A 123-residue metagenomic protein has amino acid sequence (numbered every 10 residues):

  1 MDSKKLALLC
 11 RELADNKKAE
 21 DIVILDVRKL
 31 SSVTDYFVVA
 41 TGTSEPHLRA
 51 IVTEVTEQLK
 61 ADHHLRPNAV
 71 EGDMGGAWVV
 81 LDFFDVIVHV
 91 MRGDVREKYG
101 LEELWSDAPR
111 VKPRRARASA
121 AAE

Functional and structural regions predicted by a protein language model:
M1-I24, R28-K29, T43-T53, A69-D73 (+3 more regions): Long, contiguous binding/interaction regions
K18, T56-A61: A common structural junction motif
S32-D35, D82-F84: A short, glycine/Asx- and small/polar-enriched loop/turn that sits immediately N-terminal to a beta-strand
T41-S44, H63: Flexible interhelical turns and helix-capping residues at alpha-helix boundaries within structured domains
A61-V70: Active-site phosphate-binding and catalytic loops of NTP-dependent enzymes
